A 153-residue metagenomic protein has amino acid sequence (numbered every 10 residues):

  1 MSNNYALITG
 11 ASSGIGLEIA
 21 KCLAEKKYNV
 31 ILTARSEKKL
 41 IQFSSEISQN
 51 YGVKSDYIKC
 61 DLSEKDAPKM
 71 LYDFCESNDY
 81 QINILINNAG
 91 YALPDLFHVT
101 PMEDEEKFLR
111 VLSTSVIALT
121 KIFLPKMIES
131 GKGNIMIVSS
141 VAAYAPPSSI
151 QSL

Functional and structural regions predicted by a protein language model:
Y5, S12-G14: Conserved glycine-rich cofactor-binding loop
K26-Q42: Conserved glycine-rich Rossmann-like NAD(P)H-binding loop of the short-chain dehydrogenase/reductase
E37-K38, K59-M70, M102: The beta1-alpha1 cofactor-binding region of Rossmann-like NAD(H)/NADP(H)-dependent oxidoreductases
L71, I86, L119-F123: Hydrophobic positions on the long internal alpha-helix of Rossmann-like NAD(P)-dependent oxidoreductase domains
N88-L93: Conserved NAD(P)H cofactor-binding loop of Rossmann-fold oxidoreductase domains
L96-L109: Substrate-binding pocket helix/loop in short-chain dehydrogenase/reductase
S140: Residue(s) in the substrate-gating loop at a strand-loop-helix junction that position the organic substrate next
